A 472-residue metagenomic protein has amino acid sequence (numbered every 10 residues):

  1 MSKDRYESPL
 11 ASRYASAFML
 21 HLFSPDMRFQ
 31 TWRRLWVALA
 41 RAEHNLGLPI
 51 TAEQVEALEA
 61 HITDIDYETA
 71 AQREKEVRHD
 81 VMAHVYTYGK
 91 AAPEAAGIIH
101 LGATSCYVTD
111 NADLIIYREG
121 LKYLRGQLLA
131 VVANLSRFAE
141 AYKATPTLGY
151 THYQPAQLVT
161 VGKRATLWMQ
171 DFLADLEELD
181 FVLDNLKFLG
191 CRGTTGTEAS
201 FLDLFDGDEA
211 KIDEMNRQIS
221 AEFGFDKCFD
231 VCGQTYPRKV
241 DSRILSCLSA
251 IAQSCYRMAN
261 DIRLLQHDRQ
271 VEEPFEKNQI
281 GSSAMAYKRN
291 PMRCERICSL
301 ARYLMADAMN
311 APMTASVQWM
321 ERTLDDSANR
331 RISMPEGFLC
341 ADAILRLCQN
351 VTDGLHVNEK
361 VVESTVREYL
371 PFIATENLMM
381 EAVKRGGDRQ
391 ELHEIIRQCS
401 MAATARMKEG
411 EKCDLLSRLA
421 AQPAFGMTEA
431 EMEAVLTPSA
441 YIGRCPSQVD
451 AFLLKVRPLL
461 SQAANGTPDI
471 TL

Functional and structural regions predicted by a protein language model:
S2-D203, G207-Q218, G281-S282, M292-R296 (+5 more regions): A helix-coil-helix interface module used to build multimeric assemblies and to scaffold catalytic/cofactor sites
L20-S24, T69-A71, Q279-S299, E321-E336 (+4 more regions): Short beta-alpha connecting loops at secondary-structure transitions that line or flank enzyme active sites
R78-V81, A92, L128, V132-L135 (+6 more regions): Alpha-helical transition-metal enzyme core signature, strongest for iron centers
E140-G162, E272-K288, E321-A328, D353-I373: Glycine-rich cofactor-pocket loops
D175, D226, G233-S327, R331: Glycine-rich anion/phosphate-binding loop at the beta-strand->alpha-helix junction
E209-Q234: Active-site-adjacent "gating/activation" loops or surface patches in catalytic cores
E272, I395-M401: Active/binding-pocket-proximal capping segment
Y303-R389, I395: Long, amphipathic alpha-helical stalk/connector segments used for oligomerization, subunit docking, or mechanical
